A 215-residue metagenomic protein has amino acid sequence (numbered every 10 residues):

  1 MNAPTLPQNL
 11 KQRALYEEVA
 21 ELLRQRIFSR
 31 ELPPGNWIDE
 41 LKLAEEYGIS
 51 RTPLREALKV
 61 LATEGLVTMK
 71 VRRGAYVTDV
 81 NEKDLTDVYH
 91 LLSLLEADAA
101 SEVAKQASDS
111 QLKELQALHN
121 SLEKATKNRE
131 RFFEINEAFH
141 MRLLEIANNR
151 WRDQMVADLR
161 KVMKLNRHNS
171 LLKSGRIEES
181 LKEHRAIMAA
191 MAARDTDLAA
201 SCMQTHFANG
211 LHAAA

Functional and structural regions predicted by a protein language model:
M1-K105, S110, A215: Short linear motifs at protein or domain termini
N9-Q12, Q116-E123, K161, H168-A215: C-terminal all-alpha effector/ligand-binding and dimerization domain of prokaryotic HTH-type transcriptional repressors
D84, S108-Q111, N128-F132, N148 (+3 more regions): Residue-level recognition of alpha-helical structural elements
V88, L115, F132, N136 (+4 more regions): Hydrophobic packing residues in well-ordered alpha-helices of helical domains and bundles
L91-A107, E137-S174, G210-A213: Hydrophobic, amphipathic alpha-helical faces that serve as interaction scaffolds
D98-E123, R129-R131: Amphipathic alpha-helical dimerization/coiled-coil segments that flank or bridge DNA-binding/regulatory modules
